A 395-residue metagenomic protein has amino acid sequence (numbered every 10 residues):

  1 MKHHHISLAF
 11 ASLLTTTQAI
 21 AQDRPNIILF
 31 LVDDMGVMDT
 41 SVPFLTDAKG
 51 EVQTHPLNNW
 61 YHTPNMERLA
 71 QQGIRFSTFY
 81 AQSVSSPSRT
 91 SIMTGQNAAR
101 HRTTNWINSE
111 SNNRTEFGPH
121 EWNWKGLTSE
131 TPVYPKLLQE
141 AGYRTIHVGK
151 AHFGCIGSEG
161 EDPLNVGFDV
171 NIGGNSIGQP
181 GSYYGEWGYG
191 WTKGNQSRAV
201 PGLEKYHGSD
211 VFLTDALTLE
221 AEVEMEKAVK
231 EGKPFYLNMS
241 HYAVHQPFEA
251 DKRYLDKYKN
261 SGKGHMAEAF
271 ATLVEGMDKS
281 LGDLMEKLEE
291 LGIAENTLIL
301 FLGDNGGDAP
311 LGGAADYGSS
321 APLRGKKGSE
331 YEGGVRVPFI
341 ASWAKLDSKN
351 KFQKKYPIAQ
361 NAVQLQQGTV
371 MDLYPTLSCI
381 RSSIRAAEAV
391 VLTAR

Functional and structural regions predicted by a protein language model:
M1-S7: Bacterial N-terminal signal peptides that target proteins for export
T16-T17: N-terminal signal peptide c-region/cleavage motif recognized by signal peptidases
Q22-I74, A151: Active-site-proximal N-terminal segment of extracellular/periplasmic enzymes that hydrolyze or transfer
R24-M38, L69, T78, I92-T94 (+8 more regions): Beta-strand elements within well-structured catalytic alpha/beta cores of enzymes that handle phosphate/sulfate esters
D39, A216-V229, D256-T297, G313-A314 (+1 more regions): A long, amphipathic alpha-helix that forms part of the scaffold/cap immediately adjacent to metal-dependent active
E67-R68, P135-A141, G282, A344-D347 (+1 more regions): Non-catalytic, well-ordered alpha-helical segments in soluble enzyme domains
R102-R144, A151-F235, H241-A250, K259 (+3 more regions): Formylglycine-dependent
E159-G167, P247-A250, E286-A359: Histidine-centered active-site microenvironments of extracellular/periplasmic hydrolases and transferases
